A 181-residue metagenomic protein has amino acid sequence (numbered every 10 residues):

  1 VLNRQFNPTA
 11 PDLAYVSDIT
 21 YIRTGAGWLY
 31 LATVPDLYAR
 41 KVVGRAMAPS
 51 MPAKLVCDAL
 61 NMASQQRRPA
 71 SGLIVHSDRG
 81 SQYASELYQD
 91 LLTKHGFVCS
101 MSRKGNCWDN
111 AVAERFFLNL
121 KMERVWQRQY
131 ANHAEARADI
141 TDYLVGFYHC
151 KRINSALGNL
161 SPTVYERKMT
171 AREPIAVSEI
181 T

Functional and structural regions predicted by a protein language model:
V1-T181: Charged DNA-binding/catalytic regions of mobile-element recombinases
